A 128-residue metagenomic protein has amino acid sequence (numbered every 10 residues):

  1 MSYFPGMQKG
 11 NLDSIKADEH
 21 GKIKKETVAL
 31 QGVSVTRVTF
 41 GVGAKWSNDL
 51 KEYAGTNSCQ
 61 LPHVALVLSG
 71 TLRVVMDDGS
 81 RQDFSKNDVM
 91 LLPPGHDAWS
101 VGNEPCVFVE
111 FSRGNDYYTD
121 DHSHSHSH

Functional and structural regions predicted by a protein language model:
M1-T39, A44-N48, S123-H128: A short, N-terminal "cap"/entry segment at the start of jelly-roll beta-barrel domains of the cupin/DSBH fold
V38, A65, M90: Conserved GNAT-family N-acetyltransferase fold
V38, D77-G79, N103, F111: Surface loops and adjacent helix of pleckstrin homology
K45-C59: Catalytic core of non-heme Fe(II) oxygenases with the double-stranded beta-helix
K45-S47, G70-V75, A98: Short beta-strand segments in beta-sandwich/barrel cores
T56-V74: Short, conserved beta-strand element in jelly-roll/cupin
M76-G95: Short acidic-glycine-tyrosine-enriched beta hairpin
P93-Y118: Ligand-binding loop in jelly-roll beta-barrel domains
